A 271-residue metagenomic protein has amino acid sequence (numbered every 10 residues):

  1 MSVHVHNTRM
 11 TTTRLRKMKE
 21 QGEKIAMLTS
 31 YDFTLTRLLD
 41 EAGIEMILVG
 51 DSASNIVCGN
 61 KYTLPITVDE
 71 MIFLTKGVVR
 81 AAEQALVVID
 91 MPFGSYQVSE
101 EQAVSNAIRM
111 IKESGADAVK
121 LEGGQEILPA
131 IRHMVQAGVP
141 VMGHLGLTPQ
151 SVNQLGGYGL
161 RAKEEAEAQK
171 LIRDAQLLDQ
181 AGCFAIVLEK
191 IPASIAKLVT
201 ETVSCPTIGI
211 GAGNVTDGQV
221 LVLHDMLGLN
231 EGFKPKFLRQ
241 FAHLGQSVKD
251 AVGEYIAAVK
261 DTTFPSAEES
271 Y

Functional and structural regions predicted by a protein language model:
S2-Y271: Alpha/beta enzyme core
